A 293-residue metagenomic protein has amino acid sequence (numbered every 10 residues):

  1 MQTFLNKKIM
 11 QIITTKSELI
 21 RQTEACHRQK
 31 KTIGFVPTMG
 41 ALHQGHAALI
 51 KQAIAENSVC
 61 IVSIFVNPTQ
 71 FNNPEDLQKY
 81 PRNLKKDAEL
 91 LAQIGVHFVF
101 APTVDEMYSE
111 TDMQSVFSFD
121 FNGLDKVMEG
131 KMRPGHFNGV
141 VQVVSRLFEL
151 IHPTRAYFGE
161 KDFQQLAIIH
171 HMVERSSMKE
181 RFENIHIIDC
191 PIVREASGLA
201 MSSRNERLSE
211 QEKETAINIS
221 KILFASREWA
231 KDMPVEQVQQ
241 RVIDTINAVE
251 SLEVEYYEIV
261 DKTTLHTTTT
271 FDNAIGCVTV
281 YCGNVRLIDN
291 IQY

Functional and structural regions predicted by a protein language model:
F4-S251, V260, T264, N284 (+1 more regions): Nucleotidyltransferase catalytic core that binds NTPs
Y257: Substrate/ligand-engaging "lid" and interaction regions
T268-A274: A short, glycine/Asx- and small/polar-enriched loop/turn that sits immediately N-terminal to a beta-strand
I275-Y293: Generic C-terminus detector
